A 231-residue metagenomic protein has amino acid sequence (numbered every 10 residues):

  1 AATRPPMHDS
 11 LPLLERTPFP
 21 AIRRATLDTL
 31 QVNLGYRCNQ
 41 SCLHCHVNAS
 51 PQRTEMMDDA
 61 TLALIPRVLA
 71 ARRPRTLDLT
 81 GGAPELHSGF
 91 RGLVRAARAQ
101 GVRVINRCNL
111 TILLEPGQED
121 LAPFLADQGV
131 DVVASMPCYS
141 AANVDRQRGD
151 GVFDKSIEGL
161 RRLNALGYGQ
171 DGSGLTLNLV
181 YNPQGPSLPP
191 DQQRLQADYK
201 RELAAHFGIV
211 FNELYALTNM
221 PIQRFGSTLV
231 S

Functional and structural regions predicted by a protein language model:
A1-T3, A126, V133, S140-S231: Radical SAM enzyme [4Fe-4S]-AdoMet core and its adjacent flexible, acidic and glycine-rich loops/tails across
R4-G81, E85-V102: Conserved alpha-helical substructure of the radical SAM core
D28-G35, L43, D58, P66-V68 (+8 more regions): Generic ordered-secondary-structure signal
T29, A49-M57, R72-H87, R98-G117 (+2 more regions): Core AdoMet radical
C45-V47, D58-A60, G92, E119 (+3 more regions): Surface-exposed beta-strand edges and their flanking turn/coil or helix-capping segments
T61-A70, L93-R98, V102-V104, G117-E119 (+3 more regions): Amphipathic repeat-derived elements
L64-R67, G89-A99, D120-P123, K155-E158 (+2 more regions): Alpha-helical scaffolding segments of alpha/beta enzyme cores, especially the outer helices of TIM-barrel or partial
